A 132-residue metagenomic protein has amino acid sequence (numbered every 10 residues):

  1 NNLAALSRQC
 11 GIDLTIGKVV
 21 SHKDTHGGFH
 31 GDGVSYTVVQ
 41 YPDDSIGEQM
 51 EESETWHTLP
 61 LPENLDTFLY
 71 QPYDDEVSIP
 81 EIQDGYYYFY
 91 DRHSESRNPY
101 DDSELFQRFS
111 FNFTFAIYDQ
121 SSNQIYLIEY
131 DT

Functional and structural regions predicted by a protein language model:
N1-P60: N-terminal export/targeting and maturation segments
T55-D131: Functional cores of ribonucleases/endoribonucleases
